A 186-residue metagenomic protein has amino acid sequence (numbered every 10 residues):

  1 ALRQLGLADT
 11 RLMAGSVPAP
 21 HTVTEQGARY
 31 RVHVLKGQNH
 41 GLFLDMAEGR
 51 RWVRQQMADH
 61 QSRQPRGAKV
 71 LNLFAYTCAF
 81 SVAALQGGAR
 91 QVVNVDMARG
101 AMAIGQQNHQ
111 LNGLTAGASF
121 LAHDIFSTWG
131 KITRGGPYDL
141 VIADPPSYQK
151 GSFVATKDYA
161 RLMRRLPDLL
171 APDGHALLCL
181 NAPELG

Functional and structural regions predicted by a protein language model:
A1-L44, R51: Non-catalytic substrate-recognition/targeting regions of SAM-dependent transferases
L44-R66: Conserved alpha-helix/loop element of class I SAM-dependent methyltransferases that forms part of the SAM/SAH-binding
R63-Y76: Conserved class I S-adenosyl-L-methionine
T77-A89: Conserved SAM-binding loop of SAM-dependent methyltransferases across substrates and taxa, primarily the Class I
Q91-D96: Conserved SAM-binding motif I beta-strand of class I
M97-I142: S-adenosyl-L-methionine
G100-A101, A122, D139-R165: Mobile active-site "lid"/loop adjacent to the S-adenosyl-L-methionine
K157-G186: C-terminal substrate-binding/active-site "lid" region of AdoMet-derived donor-dependent transferases
